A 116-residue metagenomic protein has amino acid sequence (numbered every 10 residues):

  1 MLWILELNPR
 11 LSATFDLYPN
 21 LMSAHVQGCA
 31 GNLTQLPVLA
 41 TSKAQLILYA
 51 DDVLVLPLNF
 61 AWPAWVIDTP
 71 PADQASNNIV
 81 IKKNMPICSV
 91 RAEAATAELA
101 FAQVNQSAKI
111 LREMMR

Functional and structural regions predicted by a protein language model:
M1-W3: Conserved protein kinase catalytic/activation segment
L5, A44, C88: A broad, low-specificity signal marking well-ordered, structured residues that form hydrophobic/aromatic
N8-L56: Active-site "cap" helix and flanking loop/linker of ATP-utilizing ligase/carboxylase catalytic domains
D16-Y18, V55-A61, L99-V104: Short conserved micro-motifs at the rims of enzyme active sites and ligand-binding pockets
S23-V26, P63-T69, S107-E113: Short, low-complexity, polar/charged sequence segments that are solvent-exposed and flexible
G28-N32, P70-D73, M114-R116: Glycine-rich loops and low-complexity Gly/Arg-rich segments that provide flexible linkers or classic glycine-based
T41, I47-I81: Glycine-rich active-site loop/lid that clamps phosphate-bearing ligands
Q74-R116: Generic C-terminus detector
